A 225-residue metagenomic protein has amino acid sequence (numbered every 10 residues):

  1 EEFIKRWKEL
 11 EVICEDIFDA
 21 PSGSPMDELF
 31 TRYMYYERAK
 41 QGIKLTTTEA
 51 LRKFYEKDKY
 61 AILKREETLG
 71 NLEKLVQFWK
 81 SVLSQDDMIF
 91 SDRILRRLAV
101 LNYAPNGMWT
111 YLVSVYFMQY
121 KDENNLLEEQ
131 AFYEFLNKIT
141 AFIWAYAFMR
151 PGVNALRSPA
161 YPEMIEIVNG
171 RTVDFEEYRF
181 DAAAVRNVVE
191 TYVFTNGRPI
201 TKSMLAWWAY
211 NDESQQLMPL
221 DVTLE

Functional and structural regions predicted by a protein language model:
E2-T223: A cross-family structural signal marking well-folded subdomains
